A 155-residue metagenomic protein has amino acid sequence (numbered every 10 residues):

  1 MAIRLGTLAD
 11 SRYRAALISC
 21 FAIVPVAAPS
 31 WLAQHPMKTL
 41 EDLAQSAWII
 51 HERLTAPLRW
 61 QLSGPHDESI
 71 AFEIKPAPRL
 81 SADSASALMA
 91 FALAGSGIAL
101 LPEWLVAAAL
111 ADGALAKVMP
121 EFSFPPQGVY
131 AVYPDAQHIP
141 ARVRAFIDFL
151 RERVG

Functional and structural regions predicted by a protein language model:
M1-S81: Acidic, Gly/Pro-rich loop/turn segments at junctions of secondary structure
G6, E52, M119-F122, D135: Residues at the C-termini of beta-strands that transition into short coil/loop
Y13, K117-P120: Short beta-strand/turn micro-motifs at beta-sheet edges
A16, E41, M89-A90, R144: Alpha-helical segments flanking ligand/cofactor-binding loops in enzyme cores
F21, Q34, Q45-S46, A94-G95 (+2 more regions): Structured helix-beta-strand junction loops
F72-K117, F124, A136: Hydrophobic hinge/microswitch elements
E103-A108, D112, E121-G155: C-terminal effector-binding regulatory domain of bacterial HTH transcription factors
